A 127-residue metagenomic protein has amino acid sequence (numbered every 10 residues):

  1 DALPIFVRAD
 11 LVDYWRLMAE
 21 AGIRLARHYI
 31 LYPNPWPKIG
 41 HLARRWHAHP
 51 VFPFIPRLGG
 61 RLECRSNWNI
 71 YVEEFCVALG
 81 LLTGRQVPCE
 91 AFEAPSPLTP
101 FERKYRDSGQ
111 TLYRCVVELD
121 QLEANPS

Functional and structural regions predicted by a protein language model:
D1-L3: Short, small-residue-biased leader/transition segments that mark boundaries at the very start of proteins
A9-Y14: Conserved SAM/SAH-binding loop
R16-H28: A short acidic, Gly/Pro-enriched loop at the edge of an enzyme's catalytic core that lines a small-molecule cofactor
L25-L42: A short SAM/SAH-binding and catalytic strip from SAM-dependent methyltransferases
A43-F52: Charged helix-capping and loop-helix junction motifs
F54-W68: Conserved beta-strand signature within the Rossmann-like core of class I S-adenosyl-L-methionine
Y71-S127: Class I S-adenosyl-L-methionine
